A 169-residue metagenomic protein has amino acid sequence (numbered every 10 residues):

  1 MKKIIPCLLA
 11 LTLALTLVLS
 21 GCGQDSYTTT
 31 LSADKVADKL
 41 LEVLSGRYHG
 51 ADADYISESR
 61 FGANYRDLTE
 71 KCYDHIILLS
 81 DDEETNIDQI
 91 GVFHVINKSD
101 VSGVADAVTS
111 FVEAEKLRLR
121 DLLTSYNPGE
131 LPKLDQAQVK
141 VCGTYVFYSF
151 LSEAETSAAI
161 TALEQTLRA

Functional and structural regions predicted by a protein language model:
M1-L8: Bacterial N-terminal signal peptides that target proteins for export
L17-G21: C-terminal motif of bacterial Sec signal peptides marking the signal peptidase cleavage site
G23-S26: Bacterial signal peptide processing site
A51-D88, G103-V104, P128-D135: Short, compositionally biased low-complexity segments enriched in polar/charged residues
I87-K98: A short acidic-to-branched-hydrophobic micro-motif
V104-V112, I160-L167: Short amphipathic alpha-helices in soluble, non-transmembrane regions that often serve as interface/regulatory elements
A105-C142: Short Gly/Thr-rich strand-loop-strand
P128-A169: A short, solvent-exposed beta-edge/loop patch
